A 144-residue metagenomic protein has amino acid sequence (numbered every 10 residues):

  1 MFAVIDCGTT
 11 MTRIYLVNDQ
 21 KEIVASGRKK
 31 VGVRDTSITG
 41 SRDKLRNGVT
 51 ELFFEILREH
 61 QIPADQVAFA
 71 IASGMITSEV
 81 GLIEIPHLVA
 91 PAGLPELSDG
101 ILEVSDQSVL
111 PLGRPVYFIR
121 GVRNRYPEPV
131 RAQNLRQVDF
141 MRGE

Functional and structural regions predicted by a protein language model:
M1-C7, G100: Two-metal-ion RNase H-like nuclease active-site motif
M1-F2, R13, F69: Beta-sheet entry/capping signal
C7-K44: Short glycine-rich, Thr/Ser-proximal phosphate-binding strand/loop in the N-terminal lobe of ATP-dependent enzymes
V31-V33, D43-K44, F53-I56, L97-L102: Short, surface-exposed, polar/charged, turn-prone segments marking secondary-structure boundaries
G40-A64: Conserved active-site "lid/cap" helical segment
R58-E128: Short beta-strand-loop/turn "lid" adjacent to the catalytic site in phosphate-handling enzymes
R125-E144: Small-residue (GG/TT-enriched) beta-loop-alpha framework at ligand/catalytic clefts
